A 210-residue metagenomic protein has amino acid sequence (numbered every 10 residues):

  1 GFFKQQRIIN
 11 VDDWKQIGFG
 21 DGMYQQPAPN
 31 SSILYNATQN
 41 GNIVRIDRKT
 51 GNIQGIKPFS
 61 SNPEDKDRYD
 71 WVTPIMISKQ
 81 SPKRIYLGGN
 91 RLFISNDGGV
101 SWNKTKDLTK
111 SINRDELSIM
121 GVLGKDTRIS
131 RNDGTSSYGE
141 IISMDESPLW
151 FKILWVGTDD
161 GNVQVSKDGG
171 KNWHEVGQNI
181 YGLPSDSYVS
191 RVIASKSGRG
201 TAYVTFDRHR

Functional and structural regions predicted by a protein language model:
G1-R210: Beta-propeller blade termini and top-face loops
